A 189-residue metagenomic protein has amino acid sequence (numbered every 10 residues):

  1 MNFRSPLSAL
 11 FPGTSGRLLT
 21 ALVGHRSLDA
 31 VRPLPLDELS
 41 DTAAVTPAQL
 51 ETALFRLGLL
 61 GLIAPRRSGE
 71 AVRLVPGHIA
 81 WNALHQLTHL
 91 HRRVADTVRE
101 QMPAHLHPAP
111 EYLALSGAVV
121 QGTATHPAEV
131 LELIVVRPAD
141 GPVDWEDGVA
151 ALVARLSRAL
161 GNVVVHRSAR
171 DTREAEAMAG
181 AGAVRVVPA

Functional and structural regions predicted by a protein language model:
M1-A109, V120-A128, R137-A189: Catalytic core of pol beta-like nucleotidyltransferases
